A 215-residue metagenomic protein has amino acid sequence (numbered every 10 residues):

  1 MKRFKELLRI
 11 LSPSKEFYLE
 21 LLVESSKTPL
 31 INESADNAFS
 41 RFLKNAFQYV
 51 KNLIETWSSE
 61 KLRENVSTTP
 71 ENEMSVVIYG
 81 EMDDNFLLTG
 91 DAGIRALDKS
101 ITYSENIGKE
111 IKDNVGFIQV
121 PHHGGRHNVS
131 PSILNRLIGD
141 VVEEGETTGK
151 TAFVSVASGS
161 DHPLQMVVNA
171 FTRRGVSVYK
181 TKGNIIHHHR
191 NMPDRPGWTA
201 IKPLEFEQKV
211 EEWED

Functional and structural regions predicted by a protein language model:
M1-F86, T172-D215: Flexible, acidic/histidine-containing loops and adjacent segments that form or flank the divalent-metal
P13-K15, G90-A92, H122-G124, V156-S158 (+1 more regions): Active-site metal-binding loops of divalent metal-dependent hydrolases
Y49-E146: Active-site-proximal loop/helix segments of hydrolase catalytic cores
R95, T102-Y103, I107, S132-D140 (+2 more regions): C-terminal regulatory/interaction regions
